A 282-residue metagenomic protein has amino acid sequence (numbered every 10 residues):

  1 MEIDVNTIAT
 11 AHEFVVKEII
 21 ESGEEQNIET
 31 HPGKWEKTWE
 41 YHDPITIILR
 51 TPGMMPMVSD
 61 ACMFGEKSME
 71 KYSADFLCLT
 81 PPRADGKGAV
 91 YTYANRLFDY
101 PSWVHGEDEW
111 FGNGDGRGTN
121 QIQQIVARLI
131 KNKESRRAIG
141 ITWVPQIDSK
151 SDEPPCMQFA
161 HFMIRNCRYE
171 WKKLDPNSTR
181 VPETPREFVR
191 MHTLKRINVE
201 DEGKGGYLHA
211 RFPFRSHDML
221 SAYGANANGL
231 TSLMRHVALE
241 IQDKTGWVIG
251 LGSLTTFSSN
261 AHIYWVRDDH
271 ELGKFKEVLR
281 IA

Functional and structural regions predicted by a protein language model:
M1-A282: Terminal, non-catalytic protein-protein interaction segments that mediate quaternary/complex assembly
